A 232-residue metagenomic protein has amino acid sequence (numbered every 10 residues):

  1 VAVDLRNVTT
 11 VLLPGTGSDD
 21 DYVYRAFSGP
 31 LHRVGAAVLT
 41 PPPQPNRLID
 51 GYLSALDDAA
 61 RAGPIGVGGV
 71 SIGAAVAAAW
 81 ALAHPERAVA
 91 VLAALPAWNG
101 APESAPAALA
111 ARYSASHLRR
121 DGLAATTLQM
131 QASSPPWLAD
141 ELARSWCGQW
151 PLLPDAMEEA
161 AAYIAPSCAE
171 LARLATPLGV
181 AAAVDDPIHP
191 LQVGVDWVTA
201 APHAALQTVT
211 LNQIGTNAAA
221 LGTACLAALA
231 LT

Functional and structural regions predicted by a protein language model:
A2-R47: Conserved HGGG/HGGXW glycine-rich cap/lid loop of the alpha/beta-hydrolase fold
H32, L48-G66: Conserved acidic catalytic loop of the alpha/beta-hydrolase fold
G69-A77: Gly/Ala-rich beta-loop-alpha elbow adjacent to hydrolase catalytic centers
L95-R144: Helix-rich cap/lid subdomain of alpha/beta-hydrolase
D140-A169: Hydrophobic, aromatic-rich cap/lid helix
L174, V180-A182: Short beta-strand/loop motif that positions the catalytic acidic residue of the alpha/beta-hydrolase fold
P187-V193: Conserved alpha/beta-hydrolase "acid-adjacent" motif
H203-T232: Catalytic active-site module of serine/aspartate enzymes centered on a nucleophile-bearing elbow/loop
